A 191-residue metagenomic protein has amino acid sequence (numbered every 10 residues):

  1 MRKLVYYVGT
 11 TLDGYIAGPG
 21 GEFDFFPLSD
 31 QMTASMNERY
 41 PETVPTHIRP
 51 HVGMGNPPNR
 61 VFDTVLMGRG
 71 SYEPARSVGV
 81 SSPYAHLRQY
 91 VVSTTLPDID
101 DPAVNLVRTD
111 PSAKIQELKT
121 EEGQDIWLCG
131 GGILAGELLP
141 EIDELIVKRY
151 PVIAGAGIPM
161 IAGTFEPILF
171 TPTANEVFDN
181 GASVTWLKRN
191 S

Functional and structural regions predicted by a protein language model:
M1-S191: Enzymes that bind and transform nitrogen-containing heteroaromatic metabolites
